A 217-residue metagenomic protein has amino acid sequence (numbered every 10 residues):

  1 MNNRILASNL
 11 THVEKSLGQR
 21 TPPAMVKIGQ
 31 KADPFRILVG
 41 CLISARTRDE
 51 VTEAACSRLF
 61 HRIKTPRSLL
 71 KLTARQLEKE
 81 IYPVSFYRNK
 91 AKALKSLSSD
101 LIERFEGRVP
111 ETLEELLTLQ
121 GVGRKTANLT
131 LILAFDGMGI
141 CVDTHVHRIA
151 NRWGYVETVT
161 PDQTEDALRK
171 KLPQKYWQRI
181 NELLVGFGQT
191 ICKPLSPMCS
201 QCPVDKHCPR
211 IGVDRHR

Functional and structural regions predicted by a protein language model:
N3-R217: Catalytic cores of DNA base-excision repair glycosylases
